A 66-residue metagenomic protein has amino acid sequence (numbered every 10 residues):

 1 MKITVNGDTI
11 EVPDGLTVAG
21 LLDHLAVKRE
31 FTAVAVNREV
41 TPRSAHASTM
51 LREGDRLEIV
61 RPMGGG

Functional and structural regions predicted by a protein language model:
M1-G65: Ubiquitin-like/PB1-type beta-grasp interaction modules and other compact soluble beta-rich domains
